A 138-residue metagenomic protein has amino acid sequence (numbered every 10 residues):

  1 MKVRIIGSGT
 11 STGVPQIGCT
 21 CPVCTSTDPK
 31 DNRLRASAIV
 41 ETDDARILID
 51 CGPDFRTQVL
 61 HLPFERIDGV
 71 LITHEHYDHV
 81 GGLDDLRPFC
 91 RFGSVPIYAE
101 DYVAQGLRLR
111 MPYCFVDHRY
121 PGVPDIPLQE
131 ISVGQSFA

Functional and structural regions predicted by a protein language model:
M1-A138: Binuclear metal-dependent hydrolase catalytic cores
